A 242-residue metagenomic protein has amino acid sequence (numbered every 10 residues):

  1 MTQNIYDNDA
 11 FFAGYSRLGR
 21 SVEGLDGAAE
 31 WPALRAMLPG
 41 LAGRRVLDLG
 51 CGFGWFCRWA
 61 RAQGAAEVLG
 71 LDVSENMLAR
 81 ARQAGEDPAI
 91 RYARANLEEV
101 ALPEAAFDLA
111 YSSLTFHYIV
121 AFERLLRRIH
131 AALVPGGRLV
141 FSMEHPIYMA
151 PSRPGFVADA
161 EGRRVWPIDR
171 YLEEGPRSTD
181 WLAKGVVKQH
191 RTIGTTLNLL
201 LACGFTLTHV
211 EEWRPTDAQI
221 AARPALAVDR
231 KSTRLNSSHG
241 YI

Functional and structural regions predicted by a protein language model:
M1-L41, W55, W59, M77-R80: Conserved class I S-adenosyl-L-methionine
L47-L49, F53-E99: Class I SAM-dependent methyltransferase SAM/SAH-binding core
A101-L109: A short acidic, Gly/Pro-enriched loop at the edge of an enzyme's catalytic core that lines a small-molecule cofactor
D108-E123: A short SAM/SAH-binding and catalytic strip from SAM-dependent methyltransferases
E123-R138: A short glycine-rich, Lys/Arg-flanked "PGG" loop and its adjoining helix->strand segment in the class I
R138-G175: Conserved class I S-adenosyl-L-methionine
G175-P176, V187-V210: Short alpha-helix
L235-I242: Single conserved hydrophobic/aromatic residue that forms the stacking wall/gate of nucleotide- or nucleobase-binding
